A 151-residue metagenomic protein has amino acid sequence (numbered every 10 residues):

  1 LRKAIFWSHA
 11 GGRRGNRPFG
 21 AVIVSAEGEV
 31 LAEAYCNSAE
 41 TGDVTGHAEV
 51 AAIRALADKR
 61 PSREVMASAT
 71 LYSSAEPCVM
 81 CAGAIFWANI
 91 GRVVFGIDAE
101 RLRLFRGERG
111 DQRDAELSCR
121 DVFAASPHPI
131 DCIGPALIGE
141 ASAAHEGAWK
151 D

Functional and structural regions predicted by a protein language model:
L1-G11, A84-D151: Zinc-dependent deaminase
R14-P18: Short, flexible loop/turn motifs enriched in small residues
F19-G28: Short beta-strand scaffold segments in enzyme catalytic cores
N37-A51, A55: A short, polar/charged loop-to-alpha-helix boundary motif
A57-M66, R92-G96: Phosphate-handling active-site elements
R63-A75: Immediate flanking context of iron-sulfur cluster ligation sites
A75, V79-C81: Conserved redox-active cysteine motifs that mediate thiol-disulfide chemistry, especially di-cysteine Cys-X(1-2)-Cys
